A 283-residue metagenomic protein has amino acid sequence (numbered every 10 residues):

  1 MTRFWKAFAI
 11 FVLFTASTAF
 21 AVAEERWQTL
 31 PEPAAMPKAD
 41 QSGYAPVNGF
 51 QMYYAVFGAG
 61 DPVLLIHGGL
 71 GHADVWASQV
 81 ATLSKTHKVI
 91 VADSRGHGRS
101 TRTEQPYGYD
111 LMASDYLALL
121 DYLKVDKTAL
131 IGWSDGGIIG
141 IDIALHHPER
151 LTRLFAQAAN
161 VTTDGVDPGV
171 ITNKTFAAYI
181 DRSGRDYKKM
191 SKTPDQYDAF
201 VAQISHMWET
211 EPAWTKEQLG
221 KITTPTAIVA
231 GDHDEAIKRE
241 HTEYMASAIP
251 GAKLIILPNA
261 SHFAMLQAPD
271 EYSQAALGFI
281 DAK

Functional and structural regions predicted by a protein language model:
T2-K6, F11-F14, A21-D61, T86 (+1 more regions): Alpha/beta-hydrolase fold catalytic core
F50-R99: Conserved HGGG/HGGXW glycine-rich cap/lid loop of the alpha/beta-hydrolase fold
F57, V91-I131: Active-site loop/oxyanion-hole signature of alpha/beta-hydrolase fold enzymes
I138-H146, T152-R185: Flexible "cap/lid" loop of the alpha/beta hydrolase fold
A202-Q218: Active-site nucleophile elbow and catalytic-triad environment of alpha/beta-hydrolase enzymes
I222, I228-A230: Short beta-strand/loop motif that positions the catalytic acidic residue of the alpha/beta-hydrolase fold
H233-I237: Acidic catalytic loop of the alpha/beta-hydrolase fold
P258-K283: Catalytic active-site module of serine/aspartate enzymes centered on a nucleophile-bearing elbow/loop
